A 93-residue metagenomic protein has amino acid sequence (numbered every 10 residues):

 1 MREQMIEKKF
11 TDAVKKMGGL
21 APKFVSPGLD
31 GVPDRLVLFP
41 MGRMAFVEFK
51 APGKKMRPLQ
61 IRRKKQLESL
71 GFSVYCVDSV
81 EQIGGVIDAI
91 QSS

Functional and structural regions predicted by a protein language model:
M1-S93: Catalytic phosphate/metal-binding cores of nucleic-acid and nucleotide-processing enzymes, i.e., regions that mediate
